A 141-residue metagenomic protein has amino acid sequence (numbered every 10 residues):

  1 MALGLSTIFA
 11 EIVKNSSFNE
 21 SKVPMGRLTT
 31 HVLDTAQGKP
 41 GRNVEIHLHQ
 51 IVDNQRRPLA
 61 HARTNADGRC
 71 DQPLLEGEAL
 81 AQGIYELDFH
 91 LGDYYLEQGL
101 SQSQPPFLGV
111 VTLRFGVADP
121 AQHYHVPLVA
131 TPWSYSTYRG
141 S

Functional and structural regions predicted by a protein language model:
M1-I8: Extreme N-terminal basic, low-complexity initiation segments that serve as generic localization/processing leaders
L3, V111, Y135-T137: Generic preference for hydrophobic/aromatic residues in regular secondary structure cores
I8-P24: Short, Lys/Arg-enriched N-terminal segments with co-localized hydrophobic residues within the first ~10-30 amino acids
K22-A118, H125-P127: Beta-strand-dominated extracellular/periplasmic modules and repeats in secreted or surface-exposed proteins
A118-S141: Compositionally biased low-complexity segments at domain edges in trafficked proteins and select soluble regulators
